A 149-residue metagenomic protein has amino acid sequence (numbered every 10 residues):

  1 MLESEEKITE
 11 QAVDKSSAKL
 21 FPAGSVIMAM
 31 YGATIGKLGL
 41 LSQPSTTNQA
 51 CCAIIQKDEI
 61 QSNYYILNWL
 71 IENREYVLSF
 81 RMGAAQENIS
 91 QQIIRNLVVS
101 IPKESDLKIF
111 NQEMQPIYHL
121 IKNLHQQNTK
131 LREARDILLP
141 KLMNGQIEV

Functional and structural regions predicted by a protein language model:
M1-A23, T47: Sequence-specific dsDNA recognition surfaces
S16-K19, S42-Q43, N88-I89: Short Gly/Pro-enriched turn/cap motifs at secondary-structure boundaries
M28-A29: A generic structural signal for residues embedded in beta-strands
I35-K37: Flexible loop/turn segments at secondary-structure boundaries
G39-C51: Short, compositionally biased
E59-Q61, Y65-N68, E72-Y76, F80-E87 (+1 more regions): Amphipathic alpha-helical coiled-coil/heptad-repeat segments
